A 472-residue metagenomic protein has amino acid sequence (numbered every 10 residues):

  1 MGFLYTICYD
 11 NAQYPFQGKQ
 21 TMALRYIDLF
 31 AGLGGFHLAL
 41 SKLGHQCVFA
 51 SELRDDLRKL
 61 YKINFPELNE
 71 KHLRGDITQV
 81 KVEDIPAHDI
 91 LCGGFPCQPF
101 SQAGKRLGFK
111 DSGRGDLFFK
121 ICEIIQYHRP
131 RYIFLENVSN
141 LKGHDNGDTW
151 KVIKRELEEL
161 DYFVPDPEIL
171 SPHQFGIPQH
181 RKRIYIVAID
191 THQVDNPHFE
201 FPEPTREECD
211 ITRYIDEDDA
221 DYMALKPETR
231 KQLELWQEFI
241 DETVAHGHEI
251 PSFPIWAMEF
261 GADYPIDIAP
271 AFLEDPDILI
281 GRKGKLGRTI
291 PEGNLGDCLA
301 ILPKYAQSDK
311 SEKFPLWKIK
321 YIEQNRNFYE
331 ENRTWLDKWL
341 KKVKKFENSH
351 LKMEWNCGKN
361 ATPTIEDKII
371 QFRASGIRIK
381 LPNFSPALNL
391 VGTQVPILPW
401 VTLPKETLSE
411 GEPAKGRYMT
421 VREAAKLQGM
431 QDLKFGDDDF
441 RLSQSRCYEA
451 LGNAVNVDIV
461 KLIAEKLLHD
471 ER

Functional and structural regions predicted by a protein language model:
F3-T21: Short, Lys/Arg-enriched N-terminal segments with co-localized hydrophobic residues within the first ~10-30 amino acids
F16, A23-L135, S139-K151, R155: Core alpha/beta nucleotide-donor-binding catalytic domains of modification enzymes
H37-L38, Q98-Q102, L141-H144, G176-Q179 (+2 more regions): Short catalytic/ligand-binding loop motif for oxyanion handling, primarily in non-cytosolic enzymes, centered on
V82-I85, F175-Q179: Short glycine-biased active-site loop of nucleotidyltransferases that positions the nucleotide triphosphate and helps
Y162-Q174: Conserved S-adenosyl-L-methionine
D166, H180-I184, F384, E423: Residues that flank catalytic or metal-binding motifs in active/ligand-binding sites
I177-I255, F260: Flexible, glycine-/basic-rich loop-and-beta segments that form/coincide with the SAM-dependent methyltransferase
F260-R472: C-terminal target-recognition/interaction regions appended to catalytic cores
